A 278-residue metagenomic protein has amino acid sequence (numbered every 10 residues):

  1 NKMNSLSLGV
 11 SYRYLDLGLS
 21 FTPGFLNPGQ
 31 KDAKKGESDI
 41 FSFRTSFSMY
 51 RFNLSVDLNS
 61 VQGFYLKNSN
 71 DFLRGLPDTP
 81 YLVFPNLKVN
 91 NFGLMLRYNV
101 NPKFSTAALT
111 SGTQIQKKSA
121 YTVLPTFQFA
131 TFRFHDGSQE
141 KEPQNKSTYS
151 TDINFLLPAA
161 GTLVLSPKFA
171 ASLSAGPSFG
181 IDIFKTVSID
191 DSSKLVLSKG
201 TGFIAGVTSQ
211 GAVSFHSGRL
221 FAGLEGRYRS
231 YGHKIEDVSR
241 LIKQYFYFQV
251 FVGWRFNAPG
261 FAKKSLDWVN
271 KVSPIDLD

Functional and structural regions predicted by a protein language model:
N1-S5, D16-G36: Surface-exposed strand-loop-strand hairpins of Gram-negative outer-membrane beta-barrel proteins
N4, R13-L17, F41, Y50-L54 (+5 more regions): Outer-envelope beta-barrel architecture signal
L6-Y12, F43-M49, L94-V100, P125-F127 (+4 more regions): Residues on the lipid-exposed face of transmembrane beta-strands in outer-membrane beta-barrel proteins
V10, L19-P23, F47, V56-S60 (+5 more regions): Transmembrane beta-barrel strands of outer-membrane/channel proteins
L26-K31, P77-P85, K141-S147, S193-K199 (+1 more regions): Extracellular loop and loop/strand-boundary signature of outer-membrane beta-barrel proteins
R44-Y149, D278: Outer-membrane pore/translocation modules
L94-L96, Q244-D278: Outer-membrane beta-barrel "beta-signal"
A130-R219: Outer-membrane beta-barrel transmembrane domain signature
